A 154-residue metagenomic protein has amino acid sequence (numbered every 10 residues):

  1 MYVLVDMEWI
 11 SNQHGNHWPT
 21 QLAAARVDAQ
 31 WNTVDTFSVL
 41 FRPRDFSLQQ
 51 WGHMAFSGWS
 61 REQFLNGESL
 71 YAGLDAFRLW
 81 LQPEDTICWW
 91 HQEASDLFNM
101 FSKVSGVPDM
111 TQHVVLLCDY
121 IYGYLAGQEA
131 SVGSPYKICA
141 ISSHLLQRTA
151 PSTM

Functional and structural regions predicted by a protein language model:
M1-V3, E8-S95, N99, G133 (+1 more regions): Conserved non-catalytic scaffold segment of RNase H-like nuclease domains
S60-F64, S105-P108, S143-T149: Short, polar/flexible loop-turn hinges at active-site or ligand-entry regions and domain interfaces
E93-V115: Substrate-recognition/cap helix-loop segment adjacent to the acidic, metal-dependent catalytic center of Asp-based
S102-G106, Y122-A126, K137-I141: A generic structural signal for secondary-structure junctions that act as hinges or helix/strand caps at the edges
V114-G133: Short alpha-helix plus adjacent loop in nuclease-associated cores
Q128-H144, T149: C-terminal nuclease/phosphodiesterase catalytic domains that cleave nucleic-acid phosphodiester bonds
A150-M154: Acidic, divalent-metal-coordinating active-site segment for phosphoryl/phosphodiester hydrolysis, typified by short
